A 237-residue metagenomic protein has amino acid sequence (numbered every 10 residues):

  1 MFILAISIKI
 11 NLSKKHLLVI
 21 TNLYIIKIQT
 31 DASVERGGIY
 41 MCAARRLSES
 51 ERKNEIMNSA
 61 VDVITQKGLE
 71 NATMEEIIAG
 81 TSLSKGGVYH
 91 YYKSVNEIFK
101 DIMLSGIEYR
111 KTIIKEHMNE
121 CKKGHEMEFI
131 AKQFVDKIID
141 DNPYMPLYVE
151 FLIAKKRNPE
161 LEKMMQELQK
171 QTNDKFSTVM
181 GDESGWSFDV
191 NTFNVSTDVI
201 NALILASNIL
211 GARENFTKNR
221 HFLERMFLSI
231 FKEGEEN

Functional and structural regions predicted by a protein language model:
S13-K67, N71-G80, E97: Basic, helix-initiating cap at the start of DNA-binding domains
S50-N58, E70-N71, H90-K115, N119: An amphipathic alpha-helix adjacent to DNA-recognition modules
S82-Y92: Short hydrophobic/aromatic patch on the recognition helix
K93-E97, D101, K122, I139 (+5 more regions): Residues in soluble alpha-helical coiled-coils and helical-bundle/repeat scaffolds
D101, K115-P143, S196-T197, R220 (+1 more regions): Hydrophobic alpha-helical connector segments
T112, E116, D140-V149, R157-G185 (+2 more regions): Amphipathic alpha-helical packing segments from all-alpha helical-bundle domains
E162-Q166, D182-N237: Hydrophobic/aromatic-rich alpha-helical bundle segments in the mid-to-C-terminal region
